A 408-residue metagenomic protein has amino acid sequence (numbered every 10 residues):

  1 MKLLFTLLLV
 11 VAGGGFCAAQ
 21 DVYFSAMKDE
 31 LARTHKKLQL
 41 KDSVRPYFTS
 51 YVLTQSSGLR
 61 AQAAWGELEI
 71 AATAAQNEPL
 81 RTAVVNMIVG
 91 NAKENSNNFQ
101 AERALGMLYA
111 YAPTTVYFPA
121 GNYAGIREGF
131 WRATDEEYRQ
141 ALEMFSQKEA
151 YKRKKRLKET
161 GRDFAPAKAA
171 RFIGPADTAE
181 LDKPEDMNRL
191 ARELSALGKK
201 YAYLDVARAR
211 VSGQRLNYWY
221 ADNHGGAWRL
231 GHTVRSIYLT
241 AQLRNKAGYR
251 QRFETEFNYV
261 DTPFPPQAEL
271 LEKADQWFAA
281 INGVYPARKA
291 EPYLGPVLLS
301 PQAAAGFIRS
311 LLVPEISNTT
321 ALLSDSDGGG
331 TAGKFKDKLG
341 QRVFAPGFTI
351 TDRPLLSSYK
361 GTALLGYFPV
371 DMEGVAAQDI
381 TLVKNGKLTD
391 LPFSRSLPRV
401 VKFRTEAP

Functional and structural regions predicted by a protein language model:
F5-G15: Bacterial N-terminal signal peptides
F5-T6, L365, A377: Hydrophobic alpha-helical context, especially transmembrane and signal-peptide helices
V11, F164-A167, S394, R399: Hydrophobic alpha-helical membrane-insertion segments
A18-V370, K384-K387: Active-site bordering "gate/hinge" segments that shape substrate access to catalytic or cofactor-binding pockets
L355, E373-P408: Long, low-charge, small-residue-enriched segments that form tightly packed helices used for assembly/packing
